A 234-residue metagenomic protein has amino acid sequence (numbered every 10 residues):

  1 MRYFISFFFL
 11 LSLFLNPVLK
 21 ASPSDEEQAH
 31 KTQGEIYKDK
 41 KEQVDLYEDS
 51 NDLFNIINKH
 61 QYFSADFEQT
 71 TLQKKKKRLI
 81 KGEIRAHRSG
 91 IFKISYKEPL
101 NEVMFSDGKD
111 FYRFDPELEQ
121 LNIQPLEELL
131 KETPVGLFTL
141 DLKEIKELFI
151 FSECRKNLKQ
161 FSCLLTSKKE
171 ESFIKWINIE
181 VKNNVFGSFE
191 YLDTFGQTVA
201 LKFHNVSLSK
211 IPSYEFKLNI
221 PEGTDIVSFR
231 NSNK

Functional and structural regions predicted by a protein language model:
M1-F4: Positively charged n-region of N-terminal signal peptides that target proteins for export
S6-F14: Bacterial N-terminal signal peptides
L19-P23: Boundary at the C-terminal end of the N-terminal hydrophobic targeting segment
S24-K59: Short N-terminal segments immediately surrounding and downstream of signal-peptide cleavage
D49, I56-G108: N-terminal mature ectodomain segment of secretory-pathway/periplasmic proteins
N51-T71, K77, F114-I174: Flexible, processing/modification-adjacent segments and terminal tails in exported/periplasmic/extracellular proteins
E83-T133, G196-A200: An acidic-aromatic
K146-S152, K156-N231: Gly/Pro-enriched, hydrophobic low-complexity segments that function as extracytoplasmic propeptides/linkers
